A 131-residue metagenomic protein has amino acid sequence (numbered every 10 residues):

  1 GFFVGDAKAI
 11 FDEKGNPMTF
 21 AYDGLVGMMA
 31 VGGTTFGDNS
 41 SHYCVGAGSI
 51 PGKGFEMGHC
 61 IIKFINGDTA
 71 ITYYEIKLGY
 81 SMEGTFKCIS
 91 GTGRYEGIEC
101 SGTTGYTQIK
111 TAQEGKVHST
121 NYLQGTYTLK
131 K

Functional and structural regions predicted by a protein language model:
G1-K131: Beta-strand-enriched cores of mature, soluble protein domains
